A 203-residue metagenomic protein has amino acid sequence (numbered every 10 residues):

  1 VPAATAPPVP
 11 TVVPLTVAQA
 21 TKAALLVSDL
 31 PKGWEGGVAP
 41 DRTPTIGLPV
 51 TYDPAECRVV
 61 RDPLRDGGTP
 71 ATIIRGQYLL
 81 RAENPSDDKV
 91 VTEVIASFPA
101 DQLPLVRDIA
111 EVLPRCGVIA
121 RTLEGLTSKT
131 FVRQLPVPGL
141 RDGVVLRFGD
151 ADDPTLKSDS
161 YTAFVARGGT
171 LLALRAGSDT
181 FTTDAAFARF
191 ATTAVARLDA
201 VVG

Functional and structural regions predicted by a protein language model:
V1-T21, G203: N-terminal low-complexity, Pro/Thr-rich disordered segments that flank secretion/membrane-targeting signals
P14-T16, V91-F98, G177-D184: Second-shell loop/turn segments in exported
Q19-D29, G33-P40: Tubular lipid-binding modules of the TULIP superfamily
T21-V27, V106-A110, A188-A191, V195: Extracytoplasmic/secreted envelope proteins and their assembly/folding machinery, especially bacterial periplasmic
K22, P85, T182-A186: Extracytoplasmic/periplasmic, Sec-exported soluble proteins
K32-E35, P99-D101, E111, T192-G203: Sec-exported extracytoplasmic/periplasmic mature domains
G36-K157: A small/polar (G/S/T-enriched), proline-flanked helix-loop surface module common in exported/cell-envelope proteins
S128-R197: A short, solvent-exposed beta-edge/loop patch
